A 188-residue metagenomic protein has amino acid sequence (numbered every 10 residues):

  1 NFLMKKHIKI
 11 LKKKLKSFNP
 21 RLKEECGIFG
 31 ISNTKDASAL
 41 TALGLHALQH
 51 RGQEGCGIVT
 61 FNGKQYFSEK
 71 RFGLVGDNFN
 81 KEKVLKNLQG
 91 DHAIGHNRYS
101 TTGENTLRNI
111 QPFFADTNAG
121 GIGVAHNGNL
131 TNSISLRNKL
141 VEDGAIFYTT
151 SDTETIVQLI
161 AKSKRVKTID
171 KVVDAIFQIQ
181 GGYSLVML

Functional and structural regions predicted by a protein language model:
L3-L188: Conserved short alpha-helical segments that host acidic/polar catalytic motifs at enzyme active sites
